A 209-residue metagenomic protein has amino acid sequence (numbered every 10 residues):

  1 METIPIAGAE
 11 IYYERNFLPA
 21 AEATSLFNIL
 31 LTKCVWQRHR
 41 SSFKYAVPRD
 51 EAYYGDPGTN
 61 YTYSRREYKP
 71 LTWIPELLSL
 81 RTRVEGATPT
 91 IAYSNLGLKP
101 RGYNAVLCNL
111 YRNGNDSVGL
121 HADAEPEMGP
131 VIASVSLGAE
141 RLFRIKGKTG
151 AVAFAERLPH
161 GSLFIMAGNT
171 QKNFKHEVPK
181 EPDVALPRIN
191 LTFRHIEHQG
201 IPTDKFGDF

Functional and structural regions predicted by a protein language model:
M1-F209: Non-heme Fe(II) oxygenase metal-center motifs and adjacent flexible, charged/small-residue loops
